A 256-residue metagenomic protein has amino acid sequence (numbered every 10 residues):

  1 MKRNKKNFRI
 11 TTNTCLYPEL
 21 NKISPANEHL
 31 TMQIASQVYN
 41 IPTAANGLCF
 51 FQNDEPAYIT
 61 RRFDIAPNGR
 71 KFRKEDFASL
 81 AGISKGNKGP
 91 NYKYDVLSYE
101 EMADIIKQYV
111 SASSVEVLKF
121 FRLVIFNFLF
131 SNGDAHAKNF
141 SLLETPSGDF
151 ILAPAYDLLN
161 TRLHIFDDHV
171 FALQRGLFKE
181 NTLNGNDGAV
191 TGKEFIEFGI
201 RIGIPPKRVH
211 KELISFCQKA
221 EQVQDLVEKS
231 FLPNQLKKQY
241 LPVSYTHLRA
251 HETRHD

Functional and structural regions predicted by a protein language model:
M1-A137, S141-R249: Anionic ligand-binding catalytic core segments
A250-D256: A short, hydrophobic C-terminal helix/tail in secreted or cell-surface proteins
